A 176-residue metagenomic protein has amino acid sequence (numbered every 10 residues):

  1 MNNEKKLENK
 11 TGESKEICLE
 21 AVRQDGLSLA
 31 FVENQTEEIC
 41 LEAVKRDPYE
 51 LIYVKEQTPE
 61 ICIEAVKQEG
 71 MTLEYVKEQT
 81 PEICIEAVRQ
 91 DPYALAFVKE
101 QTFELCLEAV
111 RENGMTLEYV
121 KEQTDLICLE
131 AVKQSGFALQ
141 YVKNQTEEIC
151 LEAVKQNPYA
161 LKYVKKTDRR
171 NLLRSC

Functional and structural regions predicted by a protein language model:
M1-C176: Alpha-helical scaffold segments
